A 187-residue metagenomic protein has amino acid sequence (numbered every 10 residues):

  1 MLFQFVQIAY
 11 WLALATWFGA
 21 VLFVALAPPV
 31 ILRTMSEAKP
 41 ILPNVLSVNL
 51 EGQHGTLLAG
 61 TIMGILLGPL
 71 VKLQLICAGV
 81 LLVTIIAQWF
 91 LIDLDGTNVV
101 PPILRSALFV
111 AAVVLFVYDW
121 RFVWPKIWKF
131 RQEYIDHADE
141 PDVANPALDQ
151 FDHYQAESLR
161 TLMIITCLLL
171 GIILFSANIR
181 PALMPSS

Functional and structural regions predicted by a protein language model:
L2-G96, I135-P141, N145-L148, M184-S187: Interfacial loop at the N-terminal end of multi-pass membrane proteins
Y10-W11, T97-F109: Hydrophobic alpha-helical transmembrane segments
A13-T16, F23, V80, L108-A111 (+3 more regions): Hydrophobic residues within membrane-embedded alpha-helical segments of Major Facilitator Superfamily
A25-M35, V113-I135: Inner-leaflet juxtamembrane helices
L66, P146-T166: Individual transmembrane alpha-helices with interfacial aromatic-anchor signatures
L73, V123, F130, Y154-E157 (+1 more regions): Amphipathic alpha-helical coiled-coil segments
L174-S187: Juxtamembrane boundary at the C-terminal end of a transmembrane helix
